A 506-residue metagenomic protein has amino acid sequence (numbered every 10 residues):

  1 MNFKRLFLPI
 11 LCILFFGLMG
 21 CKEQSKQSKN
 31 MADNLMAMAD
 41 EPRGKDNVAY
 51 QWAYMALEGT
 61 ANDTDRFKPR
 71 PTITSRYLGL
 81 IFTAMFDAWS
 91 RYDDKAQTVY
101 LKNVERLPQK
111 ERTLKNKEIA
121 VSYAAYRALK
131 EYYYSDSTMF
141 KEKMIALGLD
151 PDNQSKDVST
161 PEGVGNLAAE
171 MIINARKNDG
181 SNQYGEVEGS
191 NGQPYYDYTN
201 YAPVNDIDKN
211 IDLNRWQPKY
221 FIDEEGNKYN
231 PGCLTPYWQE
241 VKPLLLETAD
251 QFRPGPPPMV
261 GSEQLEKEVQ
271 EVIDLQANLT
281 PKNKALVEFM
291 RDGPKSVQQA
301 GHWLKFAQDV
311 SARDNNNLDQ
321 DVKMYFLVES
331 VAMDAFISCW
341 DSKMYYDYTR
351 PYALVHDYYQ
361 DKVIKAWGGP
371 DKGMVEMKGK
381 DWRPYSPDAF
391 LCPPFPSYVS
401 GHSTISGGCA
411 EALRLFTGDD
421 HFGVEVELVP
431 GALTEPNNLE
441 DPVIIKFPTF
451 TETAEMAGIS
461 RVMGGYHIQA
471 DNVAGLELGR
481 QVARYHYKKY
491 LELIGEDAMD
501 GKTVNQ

Functional and structural regions predicted by a protein language model:
M1-L8: Bacterial N-terminal signal peptides that target proteins for export
P9-I10, G407: Intrinsically disordered, low-complexity segments enriched in polar/charged small residues
I13-L14: Repetitive helical segments and hydrophobic/amphipathic motifs
G17-G20: C-terminal motif of bacterial Sec signal peptides marking the signal peptidase cleavage site
K22-Q506: Acidic/polar surface patches and capping/hinge elements
